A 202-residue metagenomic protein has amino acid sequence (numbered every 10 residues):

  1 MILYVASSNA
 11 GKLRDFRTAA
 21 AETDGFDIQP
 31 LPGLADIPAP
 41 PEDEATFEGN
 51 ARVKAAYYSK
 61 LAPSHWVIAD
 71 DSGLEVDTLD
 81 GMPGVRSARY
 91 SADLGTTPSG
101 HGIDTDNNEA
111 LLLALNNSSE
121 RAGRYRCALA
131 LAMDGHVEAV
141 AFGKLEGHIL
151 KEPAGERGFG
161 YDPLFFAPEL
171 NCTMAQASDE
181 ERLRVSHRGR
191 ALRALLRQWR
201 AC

Functional and structural regions predicted by a protein language model:
I2-Y4, A10-C202: Anionic-ligand binding patches
